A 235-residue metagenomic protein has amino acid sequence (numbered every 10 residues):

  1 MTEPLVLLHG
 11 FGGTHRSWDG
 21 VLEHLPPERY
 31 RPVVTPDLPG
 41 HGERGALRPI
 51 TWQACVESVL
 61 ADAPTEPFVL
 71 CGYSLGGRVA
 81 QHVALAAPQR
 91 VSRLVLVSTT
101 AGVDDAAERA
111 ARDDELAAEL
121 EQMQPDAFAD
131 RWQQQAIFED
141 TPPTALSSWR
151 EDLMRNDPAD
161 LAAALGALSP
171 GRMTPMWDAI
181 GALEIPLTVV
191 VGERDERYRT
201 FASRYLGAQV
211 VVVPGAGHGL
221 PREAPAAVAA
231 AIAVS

Functional and structural regions predicted by a protein language model:
E3-G10: Short beta-strand element of the alpha/beta-hydrolase
G10-G13, S74: Active-site glycine-rich loops that stabilize anionic/oxyanionic intermediates across multiple enzyme folds
G12-G20: Serine-hydrolase catalytic-loop signature spanning alpha/beta hydrolases and amidase-signature enzymes
G20-E23, P32-C71, A230: Active-site loop/oxyanion-hole signature of alpha/beta-hydrolase fold enzymes
G72-G76, A80: Gly/Ala-rich beta-loop-alpha elbow adjacent to hydrolase catalytic centers
L85, S92-E121: Flexible "cap/lid" loop of the alpha/beta hydrolase fold
R155-R204: Conserved serine/cysteine hydrolase catalytic core
A216-P225, A229: Catalytic histidine-centered segment of alpha/beta-hydrolase-like enzymes
